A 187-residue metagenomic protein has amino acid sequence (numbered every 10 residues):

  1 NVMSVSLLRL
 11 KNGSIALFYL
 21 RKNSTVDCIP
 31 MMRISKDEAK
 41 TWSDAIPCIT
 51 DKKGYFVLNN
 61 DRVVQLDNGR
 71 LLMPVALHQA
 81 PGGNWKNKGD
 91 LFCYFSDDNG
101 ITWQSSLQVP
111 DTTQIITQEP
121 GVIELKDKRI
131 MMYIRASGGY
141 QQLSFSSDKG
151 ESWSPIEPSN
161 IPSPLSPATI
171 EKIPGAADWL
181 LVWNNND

Functional and structural regions predicted by a protein language model:
N1-D187: Asp-box/BNR beta-propeller blade signature and adjacent active/binding-site loops in extracellular glycan-interacting
